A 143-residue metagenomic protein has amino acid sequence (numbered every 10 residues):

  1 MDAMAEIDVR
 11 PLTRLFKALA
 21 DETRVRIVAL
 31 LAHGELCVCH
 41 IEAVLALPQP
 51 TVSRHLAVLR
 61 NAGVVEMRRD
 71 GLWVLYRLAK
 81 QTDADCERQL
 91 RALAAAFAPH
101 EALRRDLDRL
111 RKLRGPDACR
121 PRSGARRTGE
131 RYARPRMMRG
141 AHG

Functional and structural regions predicted by a protein language model:
M1-D8, Q81-G143: C-terminal regulatory/oligomerization modules of transcriptional regulators
E6-T51, A57, W73-T82: N-terminal helix-turn-helix DNA-binding core of bacterial DNA-binding proteins
